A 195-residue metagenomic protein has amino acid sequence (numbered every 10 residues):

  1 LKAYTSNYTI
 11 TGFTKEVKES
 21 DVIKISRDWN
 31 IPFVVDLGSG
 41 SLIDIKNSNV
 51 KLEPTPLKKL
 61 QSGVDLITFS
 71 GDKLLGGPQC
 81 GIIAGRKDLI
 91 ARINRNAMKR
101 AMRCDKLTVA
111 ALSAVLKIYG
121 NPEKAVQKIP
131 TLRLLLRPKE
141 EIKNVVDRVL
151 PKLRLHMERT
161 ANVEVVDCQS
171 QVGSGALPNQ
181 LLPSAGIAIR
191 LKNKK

Functional and structural regions predicted by a protein language model:
L1-Y119, R154: Conserved PLP-enzyme active-site core in the AAT-like
Y8-I10, L42-D44, L136-R137, N144 (+1 more regions): Short, contiguous strand/loop micro-motifs
Q61, Q79, Q127, Q169-Q171 (+1 more regions): Residue-identity detector for glutamine
F69-D72, E123-V126, G173-L181: Short, flexible, solvent-exposed loop/turn segments with mixed acidic/basic and small polar residues
D88, N96, C104-L155, C168 (+1 more regions): Structural motif of enzymes handling amino- and sulfur-group chemistry
K143-K195: Conserved C-terminal alpha-helix-loop-beta "cap" of PLP-dependent enzymes that closes/shapes the active-site mouth
